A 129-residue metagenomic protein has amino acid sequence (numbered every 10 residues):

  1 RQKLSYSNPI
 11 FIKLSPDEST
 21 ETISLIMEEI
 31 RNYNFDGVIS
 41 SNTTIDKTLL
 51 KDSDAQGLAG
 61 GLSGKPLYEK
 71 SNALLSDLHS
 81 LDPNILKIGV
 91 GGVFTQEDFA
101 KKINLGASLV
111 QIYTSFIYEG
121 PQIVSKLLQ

Functional and structural regions predicted by a protein language model:
R1, I23-E28, N72-S76, F99 (+2 more regions): Generic structural signal for well-ordered alpha-helices, preferentially at hydrophobic/aromatic core positions
Q2-L4, L49-A55, K102-L105: Short amphipathic alpha-helical segments, especially helix-boundary/capping motifs
Q2-P16, L78-G89: Short beta-strand/loop segments at the ligand-binding rim of alpha/beta enzyme cores
F11-S15, T22, T43-K51: Extended mid-to-C-terminal alpha-helical interaction segments
S15, S63-L67, I88-G92, Y113-F116: Glycine- and other small-residue-rich loops at beta-strand/loop junctions that grip anionic moieties
E18-N32, L78-P83, V93-V110: Catalytic cores of alpha/beta
E29-I85, I123: Glycine/Thr-rich beta-alpha phosphate-binding loop at enzyme active sites
G37-I45, V93, F99-K126: Glycine-rich phosphate-binding active-site loops on the catalytic face of alpha/beta enzymes
